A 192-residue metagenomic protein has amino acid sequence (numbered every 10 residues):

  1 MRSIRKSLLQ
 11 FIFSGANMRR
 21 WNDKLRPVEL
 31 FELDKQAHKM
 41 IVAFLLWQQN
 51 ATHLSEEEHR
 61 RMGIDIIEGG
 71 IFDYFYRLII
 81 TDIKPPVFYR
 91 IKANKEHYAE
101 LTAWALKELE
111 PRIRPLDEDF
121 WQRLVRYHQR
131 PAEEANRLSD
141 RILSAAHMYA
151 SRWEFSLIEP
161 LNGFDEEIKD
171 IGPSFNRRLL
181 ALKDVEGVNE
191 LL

Functional and structural regions predicted by a protein language model:
M1-L192: Alpha-helical, largely C-terminal catalytic domains that coordinate divalent metal ions via clustered Asp/Glu/His
